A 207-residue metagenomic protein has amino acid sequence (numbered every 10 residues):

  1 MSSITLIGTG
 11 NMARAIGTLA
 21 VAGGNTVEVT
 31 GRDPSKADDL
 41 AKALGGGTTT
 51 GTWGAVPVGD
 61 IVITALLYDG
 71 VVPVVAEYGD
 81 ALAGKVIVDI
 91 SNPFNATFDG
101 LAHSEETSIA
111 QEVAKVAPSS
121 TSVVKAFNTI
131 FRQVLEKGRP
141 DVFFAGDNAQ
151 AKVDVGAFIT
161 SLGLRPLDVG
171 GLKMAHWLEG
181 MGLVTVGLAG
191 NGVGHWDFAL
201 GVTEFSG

Functional and structural regions predicted by a protein language model:
M1-A43: NAD(P)+-binding Rossmann beta1-loop-alpha1 motif at the extreme N-terminus of oxidoreductases
T5-L6, T64, F144: Hydrophobic Val/Ile/Leu positions in short beta-strands of Rossmann-like dinucleotide-binding domains
A15, L19, V116, F158: Rossmann-fold NAD(P)-dependent oxidoreductase module
D38, A76, Q111, K115: Active-site phosphate/pyrophosphate- and oxyanion-stabilizing loops and adjacent acidic/basic residues in soluble
A41, G45-V86, I90-T97: Rossmann-like NAD(P)-binding element
S91-Q133: Rossmann-fold NAD(P)-binding glycine/threonine-rich loop
D141-G207: Active-site-lining helix/loop region of Rossmann-like oxidoreductase modules
